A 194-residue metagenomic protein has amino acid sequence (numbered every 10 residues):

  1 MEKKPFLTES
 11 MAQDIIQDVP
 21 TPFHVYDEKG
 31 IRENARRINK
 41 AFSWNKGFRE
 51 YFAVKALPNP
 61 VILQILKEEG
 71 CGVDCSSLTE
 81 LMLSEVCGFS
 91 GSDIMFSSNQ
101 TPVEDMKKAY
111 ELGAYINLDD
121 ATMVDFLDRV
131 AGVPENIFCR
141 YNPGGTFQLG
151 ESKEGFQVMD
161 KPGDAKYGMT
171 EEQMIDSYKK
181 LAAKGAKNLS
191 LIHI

Functional and structural regions predicted by a protein language model:
M1-Y115, A121-N136, G150, I175 (+2 more regions): A charged N-terminal "starter" segment
C139-E172, Y178: Phosphate/diphosphate-binding glycine-rich loops and adjacent basic-rich segments that engage nucleotide
H193-I194: Conserved small/polar residues in nucleotide/adenosyl-binding loops
